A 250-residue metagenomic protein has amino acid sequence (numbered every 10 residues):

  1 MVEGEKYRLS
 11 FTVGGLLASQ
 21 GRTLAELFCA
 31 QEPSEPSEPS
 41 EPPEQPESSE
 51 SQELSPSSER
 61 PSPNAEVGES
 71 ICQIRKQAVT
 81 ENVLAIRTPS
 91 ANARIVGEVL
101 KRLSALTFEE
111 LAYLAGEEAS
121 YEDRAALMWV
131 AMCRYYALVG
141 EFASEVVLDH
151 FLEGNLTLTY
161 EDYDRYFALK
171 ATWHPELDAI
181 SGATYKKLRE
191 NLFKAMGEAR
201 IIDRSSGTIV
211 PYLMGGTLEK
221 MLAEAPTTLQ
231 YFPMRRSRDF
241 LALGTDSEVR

Functional and structural regions predicted by a protein language model:
M1-S40, S49-A126: Eukaryotic partner-binding/assembly regions in large regulatory complexes
L17, C72, T88-N92, Y136 (+3 more regions): Alpha-helix N-cap/helix-initiation sites
L24, M128-V130, R134-L156: Positively charged, polyanion-binding regions of nucleic-acid-associated proteins
R102-A105, E109, E145, D149 (+3 more regions): Amphipathic alpha-helical interaction surfaces
F108-A112, G140, F151-L156, H174-L177: Short, solvent-exposed secondary-structure capping/transition elements
T159-W173: DNA-recognition alpha helix
D178-R250: Accessory, usually C-terminal, subdomains that scaffold auxiliary metal cofactors
